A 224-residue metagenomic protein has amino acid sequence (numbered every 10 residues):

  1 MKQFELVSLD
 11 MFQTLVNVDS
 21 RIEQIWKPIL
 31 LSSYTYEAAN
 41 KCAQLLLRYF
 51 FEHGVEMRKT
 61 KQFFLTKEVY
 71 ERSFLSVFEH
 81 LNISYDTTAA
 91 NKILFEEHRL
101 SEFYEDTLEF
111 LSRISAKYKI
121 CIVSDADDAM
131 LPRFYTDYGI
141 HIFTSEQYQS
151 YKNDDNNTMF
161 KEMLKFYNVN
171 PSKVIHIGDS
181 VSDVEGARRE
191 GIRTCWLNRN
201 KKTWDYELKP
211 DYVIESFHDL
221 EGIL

Functional and structural regions predicted by a protein language model:
M1-V7, V123-L224: Asp-based, Mg2+/Mn2+-dependent phosphohydrolase catalytic module
K2-E105: N-terminal helical cap/lid subdomain that shapes the substrate entry/recognition surface in HAD-like hydrolases
L15, T60, Y104-D106, S145-E146 (+2 more regions): Surface-exposed loop/turn and secondary-structure junction residues enriched for glycine/proline
Q24-P28, L45, R72-S76, E109 (+5 more regions): Alpha-helical elements of Rossmann-like donor-binding domains used by nucleotide-donor carbohydrate transfer enzymes
K27, L31, L75, E79 (+4 more regions): Class I S-adenosyl-L-methionine
S33-Y34, N82, K117-Y118, G139 (+2 more regions): Glycine-centered loop/turn motif at secondary-structure junctions
N40, K59-L65, S84-A89, E105-F110 (+4 more regions): Generic detector of short, locally flexible boundary/turn motifs and exposed helical patches
T88-T136, I142-Y148: Substrate-recognition element of Asp-dependent hydrolases with the DxDx(T/V) motif
